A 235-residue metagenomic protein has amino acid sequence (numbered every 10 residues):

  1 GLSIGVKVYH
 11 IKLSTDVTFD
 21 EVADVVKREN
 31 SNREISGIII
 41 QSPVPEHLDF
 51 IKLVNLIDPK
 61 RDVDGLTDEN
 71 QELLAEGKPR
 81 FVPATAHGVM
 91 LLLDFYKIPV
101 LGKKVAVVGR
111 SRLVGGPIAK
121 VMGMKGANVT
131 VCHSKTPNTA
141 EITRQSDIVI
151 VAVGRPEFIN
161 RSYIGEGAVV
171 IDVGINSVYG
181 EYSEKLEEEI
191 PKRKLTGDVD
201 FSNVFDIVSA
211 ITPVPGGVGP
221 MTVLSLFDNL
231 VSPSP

Functional and structural regions predicted by a protein language model:
G1-T15, V129-V131: Short beta-strand elements in bilobed, periplasmic/extracellular small-molecule ligand-binding domains
G5-H10, V170, A210-I211: Conserved beta-strand scaffold positions in the cores of enzyme catalytic domains, especially in NTP/NDP-utilizing
T15, R80-V169, V173, V178-E184 (+1 more regions): Glycine-rich phosphate/diphosphate-binding loop of Rossmann-like nucleotide-binding domains
T15-F19, P45-H47, S177: Short, small-residue-enriched loops and turns at beta-alpha junctions that line or gate enzyme active sites
E21-R33: Short, well-structured alpha-helical segments in soluble
R33-I35, S146: Short, high-confidence coil segments that cap the C-terminus of an alpha-helix and link into the following beta-strand
G37-V100: Anion-binding alpha/beta catalytic cores of soluble intermediary-metabolism enzymes, centered on
F50-Q71, G174-P235: Rossmann-fold NAD(P)-binding glycine/threonine-rich loop
